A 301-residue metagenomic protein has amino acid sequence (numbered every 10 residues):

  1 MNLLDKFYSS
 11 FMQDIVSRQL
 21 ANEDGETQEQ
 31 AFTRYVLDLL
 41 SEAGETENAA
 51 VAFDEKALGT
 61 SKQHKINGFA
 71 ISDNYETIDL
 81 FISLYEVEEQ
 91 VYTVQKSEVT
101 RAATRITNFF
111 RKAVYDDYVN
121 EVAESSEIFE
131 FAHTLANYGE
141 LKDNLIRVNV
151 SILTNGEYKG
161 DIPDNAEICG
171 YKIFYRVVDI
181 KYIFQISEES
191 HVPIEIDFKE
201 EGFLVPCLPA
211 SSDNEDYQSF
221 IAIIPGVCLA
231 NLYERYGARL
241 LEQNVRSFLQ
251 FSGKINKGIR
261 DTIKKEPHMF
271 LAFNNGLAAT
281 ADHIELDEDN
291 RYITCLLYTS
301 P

Functional and structural regions predicted by a protein language model:
L3-E29, T33-A281: N-terminal extension/subdomain marker
H283-T294: Helix-hairpin-helix/helix-loop-helix acidic hairpins
Y298-T299: Conserved small/polar residues in nucleotide/adenosyl-binding loops
